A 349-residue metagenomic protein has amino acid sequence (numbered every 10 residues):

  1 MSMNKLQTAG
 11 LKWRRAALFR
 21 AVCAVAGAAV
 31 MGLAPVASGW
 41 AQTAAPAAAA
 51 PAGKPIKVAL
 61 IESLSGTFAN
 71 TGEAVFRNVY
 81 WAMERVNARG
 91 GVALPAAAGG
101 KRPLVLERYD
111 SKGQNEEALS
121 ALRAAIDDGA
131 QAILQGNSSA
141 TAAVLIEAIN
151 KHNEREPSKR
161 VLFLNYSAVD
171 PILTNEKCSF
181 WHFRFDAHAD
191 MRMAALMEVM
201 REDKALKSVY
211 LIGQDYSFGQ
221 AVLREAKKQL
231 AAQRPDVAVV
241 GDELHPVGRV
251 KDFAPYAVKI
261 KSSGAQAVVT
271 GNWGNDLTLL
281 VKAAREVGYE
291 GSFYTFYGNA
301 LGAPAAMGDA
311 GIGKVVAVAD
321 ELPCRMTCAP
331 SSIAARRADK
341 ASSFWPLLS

Functional and structural regions predicted by a protein language model:
M1-K57, R123, D127: Short, low-complexity disordered leader/linker segments with a strong preference for bacterial N-terminal type II
A41-L60, L94-P103, R201-K207: Immediate post-signal peptide segment of exported/extracytoplasmic ligand-binding proteins
T43-A47, N70-R77, R89-N175, F185 (+1 more regions): Beta-alpha junction/loop-to-helix N-cap segments that form part of ligand/metal-binding clefts
P51, A59-A82, D110-N115, S138 (+2 more regions): Extracytoplasmic "Venus flytrap"
I61-L64, Y109-K112, Q135-S139, Y166-V169 (+6 more regions): Active-site-proximal beta-strand/loop segments in catalytic clefts of secreted hydrolases
E117-S120, P171-I172, S179-G288, R325-M326 (+1 more regions): Extracellular/periplasmic Venus flytrap/periplasmic-binding protein
A125-S139, E156-Y166, Y210-G213, G264-G274 (+2 more regions): Periplasmic-binding protein-like
S179, V281-S349: Extracellular/periplasmic periplasmic-binding protein-like sensory domains
